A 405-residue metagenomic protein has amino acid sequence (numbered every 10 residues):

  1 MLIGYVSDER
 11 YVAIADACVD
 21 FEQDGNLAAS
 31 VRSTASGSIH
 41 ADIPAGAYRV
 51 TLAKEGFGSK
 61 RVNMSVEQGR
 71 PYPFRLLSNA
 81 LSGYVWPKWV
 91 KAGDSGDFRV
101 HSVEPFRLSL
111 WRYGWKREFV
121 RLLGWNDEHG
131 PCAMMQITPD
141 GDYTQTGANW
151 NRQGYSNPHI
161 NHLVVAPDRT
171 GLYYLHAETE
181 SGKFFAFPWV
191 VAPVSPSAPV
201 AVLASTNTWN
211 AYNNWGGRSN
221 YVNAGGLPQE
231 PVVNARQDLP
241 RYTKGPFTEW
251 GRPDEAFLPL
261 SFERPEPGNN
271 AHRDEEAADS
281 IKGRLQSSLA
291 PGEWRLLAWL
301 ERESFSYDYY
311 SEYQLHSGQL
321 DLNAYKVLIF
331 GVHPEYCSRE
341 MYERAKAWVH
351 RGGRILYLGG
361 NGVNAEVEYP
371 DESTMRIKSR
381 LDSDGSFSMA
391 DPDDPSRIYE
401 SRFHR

Functional and structural regions predicted by a protein language model:
I3-A15: Structural motif
A15, Q23-D42: Short, acidic Ser/Thr/Gly-rich low-complexity loop/linker segments typical of extracellular and cell-surface proteins
N26, R49-N63: A short, solvent-exposed loop/turn motif at the edges and junctions of modular extracellular/periplasmic domains
S65-A80: Extracellular beta-sheet/turn segments enriched in Thr/Pro/Gly and aliphatic residues
S82-D97, H101-S102, W125, M134-E180 (+1 more regions): Ligand-binding face of N-terminal immunoglobulin V-set domains in extracellular IgSF glycoproteins
H101-R117, R121-M135, K183-L322: Aromatic-Pro/Gly-enriched surface loop or interdomain linker that acts as a lid/target-recognition segment
M135-G154, I160-V164, D168-T170, L285-D371: Helical hinge/lid and interdomain linker segments adjacent to catalytic or ligand-binding clefts that mediate domain
V363-R405: An acidic, glycine-rich "communication" segment
